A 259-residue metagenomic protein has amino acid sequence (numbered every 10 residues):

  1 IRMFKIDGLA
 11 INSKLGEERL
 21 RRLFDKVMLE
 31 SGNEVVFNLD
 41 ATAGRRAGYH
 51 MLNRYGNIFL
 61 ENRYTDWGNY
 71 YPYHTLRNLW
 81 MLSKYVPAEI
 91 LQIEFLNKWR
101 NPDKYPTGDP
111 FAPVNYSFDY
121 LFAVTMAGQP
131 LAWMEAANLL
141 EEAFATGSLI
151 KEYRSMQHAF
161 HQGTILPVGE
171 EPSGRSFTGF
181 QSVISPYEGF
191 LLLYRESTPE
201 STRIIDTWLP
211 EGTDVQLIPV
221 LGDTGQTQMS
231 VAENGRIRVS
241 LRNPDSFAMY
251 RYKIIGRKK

Functional and structural regions predicted by a protein language model:
I1-K14: Active-site groove signature of glycoside hydrolases
K14-L20: Short glycine/threonine-rich loop-to-helix capping motif typified by GTGT followed within a few residues by an Asp-Pro
L20-Q228, L241-R251: Active-site-proximal substrate-binding groove within the catalytic cores of carbohydrate-active enzymes
G235-I237: Short strand-edge motifs at loop-to-beta-strand transitions and within beta-strands of extracellular beta-rich domains
R251-K259: Short beta-strand-to-coil "C-cap" segments at the C-terminal boundary of structured domains/repeats, marking
